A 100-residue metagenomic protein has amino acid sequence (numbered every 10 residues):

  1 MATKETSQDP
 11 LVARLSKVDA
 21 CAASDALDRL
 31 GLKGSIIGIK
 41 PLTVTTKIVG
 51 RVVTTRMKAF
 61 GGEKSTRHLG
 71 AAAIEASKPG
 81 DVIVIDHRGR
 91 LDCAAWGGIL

Functional and structural regions predicted by a protein language model:
M1-S65, E75, V82: Intrinsically disordered, low-complexity regions enriched in acidic/Ser/Thr/Pro/Gln residues
K64-L69, W96: Short secondary-structure boundary/capping elements
A73-L100: Extracellular/luminal Protease-associated
